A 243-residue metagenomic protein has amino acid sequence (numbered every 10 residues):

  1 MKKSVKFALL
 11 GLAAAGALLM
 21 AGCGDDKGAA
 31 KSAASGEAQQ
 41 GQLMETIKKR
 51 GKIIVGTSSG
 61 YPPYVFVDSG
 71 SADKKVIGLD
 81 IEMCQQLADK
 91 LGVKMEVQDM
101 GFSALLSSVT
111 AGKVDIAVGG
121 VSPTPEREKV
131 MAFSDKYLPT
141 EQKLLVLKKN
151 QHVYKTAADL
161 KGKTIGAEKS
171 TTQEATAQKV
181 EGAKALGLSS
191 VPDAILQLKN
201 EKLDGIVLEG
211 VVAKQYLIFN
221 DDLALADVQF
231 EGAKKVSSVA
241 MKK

Functional and structural regions predicted by a protein language model:
L18-G22: C-terminal motif of bacterial Sec signal peptides marking the signal peptidase cleavage site
G24-K27: Bacterial signal peptide processing site
A33-G119: Extracytoplasmic small-molecule ligand-binding "clamshell" domains of the periplasmic binding protein/Venus flytrap
I53-I54, L91-K94, A111-G119, K163-T164 (+2 more regions): Alpha-to-beta junction loops
T57, P62, V76-D89, V121 (+2 more regions): Bilobed "Venus flytrap"/periplasmic-binding protein-like clamshell domains and structurally analogous long
L79-I81, E96-S107, H152, L186-N200: Short helix-initiation/N-cap motifs at beta->coil->alpha
K94-D159: Acidic, polar ligand-binding/catalytic clefts
P139-V146, K214-K243: Periplasmic-binding protein-like
